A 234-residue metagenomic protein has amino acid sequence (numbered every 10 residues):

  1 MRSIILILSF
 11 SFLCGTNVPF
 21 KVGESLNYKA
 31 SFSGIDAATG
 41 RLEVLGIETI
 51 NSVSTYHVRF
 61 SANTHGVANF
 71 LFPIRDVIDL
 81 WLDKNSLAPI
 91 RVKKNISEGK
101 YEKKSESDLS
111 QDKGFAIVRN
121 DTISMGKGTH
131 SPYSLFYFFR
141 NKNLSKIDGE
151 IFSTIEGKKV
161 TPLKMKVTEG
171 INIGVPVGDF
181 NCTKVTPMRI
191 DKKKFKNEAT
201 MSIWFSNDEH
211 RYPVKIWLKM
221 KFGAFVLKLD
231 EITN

Functional and structural regions predicted by a protein language model:
S3-L13: Sec-dependent N-terminal signal peptides
T16-L109, L144-N234: Acidic, serine/threonine-rich low-complexity disordered tracts
D112-R119, G149-I151: Short polybasic amphipathic segments
G128-S134: C-terminal outer-membrane beta-barrel translocator/porin domains of Gram-negative envelope proteins and their
